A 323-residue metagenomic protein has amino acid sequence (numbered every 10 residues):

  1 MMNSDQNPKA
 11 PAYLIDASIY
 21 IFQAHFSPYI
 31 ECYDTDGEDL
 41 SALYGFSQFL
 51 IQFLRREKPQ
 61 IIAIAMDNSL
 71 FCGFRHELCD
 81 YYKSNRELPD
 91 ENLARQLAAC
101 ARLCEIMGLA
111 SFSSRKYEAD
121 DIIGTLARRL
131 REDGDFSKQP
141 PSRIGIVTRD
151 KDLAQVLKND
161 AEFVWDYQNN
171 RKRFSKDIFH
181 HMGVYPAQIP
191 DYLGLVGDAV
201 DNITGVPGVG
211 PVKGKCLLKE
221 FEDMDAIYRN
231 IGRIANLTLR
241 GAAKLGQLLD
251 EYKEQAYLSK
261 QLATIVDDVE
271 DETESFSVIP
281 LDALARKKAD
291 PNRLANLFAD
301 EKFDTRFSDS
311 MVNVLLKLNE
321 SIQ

Functional and structural regions predicted by a protein language model:
M1-N3, Q323: Intrinsically disordered, low-complexity N-terminal extensions of nucleic-acid-metabolism proteins
D5-R143, L153-R171, Y257-L258, T264-R286 (+1 more regions): Noncatalytic, basic helical substrate-engagement surface that gates or grips nucleic-acid strands
K9, P59-A63, K172-Q323: Non-catalytic nucleic-acid-binding/docking modules located in mid-to-C-terminal regions of nucleic-acid enzymes
I146: Conserved SAM-binding loop
